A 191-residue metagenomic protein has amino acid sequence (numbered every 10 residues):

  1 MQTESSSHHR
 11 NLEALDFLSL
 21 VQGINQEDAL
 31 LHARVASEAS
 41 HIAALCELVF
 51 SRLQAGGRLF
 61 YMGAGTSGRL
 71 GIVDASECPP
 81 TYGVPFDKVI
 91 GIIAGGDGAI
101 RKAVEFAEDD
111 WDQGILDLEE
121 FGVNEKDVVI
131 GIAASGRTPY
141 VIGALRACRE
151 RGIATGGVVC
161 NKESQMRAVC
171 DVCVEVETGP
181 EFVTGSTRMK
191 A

Functional and structural regions predicted by a protein language model:
M1-R34, E38: Cofactor-/ligand-binding subdomain signature composed of acidic, glycine-rich, tryptophan-containing flexible loops
S6-S7, F17-L18, V35-A36, A44 (+3 more regions): Short secondary-structure boundary micro-motifs
L12-D16, H41, F106-Q113: Short secondary-structure boundary/capping elements
R34, I42, R167: Flexible, glycine/charged-enriched surface loops at secondary-structure junctions
S37-R52: A short, well-structured juxtamembrane/interface segment
F60-A191: Glycine-rich phosphate-binding loops that contact phosphosugars or nucleotide phosphates
